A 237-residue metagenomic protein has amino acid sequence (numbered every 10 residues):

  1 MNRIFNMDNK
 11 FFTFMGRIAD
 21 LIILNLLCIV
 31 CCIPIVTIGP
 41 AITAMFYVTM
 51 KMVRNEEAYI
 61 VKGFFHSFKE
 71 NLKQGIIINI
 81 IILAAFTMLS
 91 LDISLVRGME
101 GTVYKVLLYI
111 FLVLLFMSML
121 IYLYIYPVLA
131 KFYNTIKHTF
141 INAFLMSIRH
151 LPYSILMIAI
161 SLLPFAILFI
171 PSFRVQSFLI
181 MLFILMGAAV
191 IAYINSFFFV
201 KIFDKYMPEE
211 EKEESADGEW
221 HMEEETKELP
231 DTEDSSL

Functional and structural regions predicted by a protein language model:
M1-F111, S118-L123, V128-L237: Helix-coil boundary and N-terminal low-complexity module in membrane systems
